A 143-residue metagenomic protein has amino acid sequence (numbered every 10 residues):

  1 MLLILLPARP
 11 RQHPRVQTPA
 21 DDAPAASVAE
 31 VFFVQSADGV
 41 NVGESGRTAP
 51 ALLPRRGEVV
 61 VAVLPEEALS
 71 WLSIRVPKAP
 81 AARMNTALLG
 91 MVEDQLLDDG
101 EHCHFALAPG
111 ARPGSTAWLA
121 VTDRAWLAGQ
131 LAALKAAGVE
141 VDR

Functional and structural regions predicted by a protein language model:
M1-R143: Hydrophobic/aromatic-enriched cytosolic interaction surfaces used to assemble or bind macromolecules
